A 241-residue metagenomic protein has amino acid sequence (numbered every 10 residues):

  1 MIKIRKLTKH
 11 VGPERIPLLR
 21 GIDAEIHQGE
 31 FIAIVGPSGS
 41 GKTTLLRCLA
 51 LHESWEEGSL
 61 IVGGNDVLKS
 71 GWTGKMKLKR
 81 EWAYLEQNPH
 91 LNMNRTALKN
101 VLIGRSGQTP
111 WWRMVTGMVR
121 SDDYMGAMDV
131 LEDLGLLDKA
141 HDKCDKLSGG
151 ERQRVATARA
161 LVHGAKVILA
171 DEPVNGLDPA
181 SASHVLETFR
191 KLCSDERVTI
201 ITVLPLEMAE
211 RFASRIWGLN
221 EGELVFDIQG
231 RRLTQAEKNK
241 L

Functional and structural regions predicted by a protein language model:
A50: Helix-to-loop junction immediately C-terminal to a conserved catalytic motif
G58-K69: Conserved ABC transporter NBD signature motif
V67-A83, R120: ABC ATPase NBD coupling module
M114-K139: Conserved ABC ATPase "signature" region
K143-L147, E151: Conserved ABC ATPase signature
I168-D171: Catalytic Walker B motif of ABC-type/P-loop ATPase nucleotide-binding domains
P179-S181: Helix N-cap at the start of a conserved alpha-helix in ABC-type nucleotide-binding domains
